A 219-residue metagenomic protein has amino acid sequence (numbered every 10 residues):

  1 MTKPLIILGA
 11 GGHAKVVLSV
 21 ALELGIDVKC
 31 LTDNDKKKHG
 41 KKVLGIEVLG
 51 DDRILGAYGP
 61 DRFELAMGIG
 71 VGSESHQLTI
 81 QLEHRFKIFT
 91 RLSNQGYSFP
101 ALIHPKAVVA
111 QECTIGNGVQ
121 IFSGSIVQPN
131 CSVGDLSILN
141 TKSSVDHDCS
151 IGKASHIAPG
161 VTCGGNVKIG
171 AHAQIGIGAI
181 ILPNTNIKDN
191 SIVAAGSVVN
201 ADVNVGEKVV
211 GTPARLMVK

Functional and structural regions predicted by a protein language model:
M1-I69: A solvent-exposed beta-alpha-beta segment
V17-L18, H76-L78, V203, K219: Short glycine-/acidic-enriched loop or helix-start segments at secondary-structure transitions that form or flank
G25, L92-Y97: Short helix-capping segments at alpha-helix termini
I69-V71, P213: Short glycine-/small-residue-rich Rossmann-like dinucleotide-binding loops
G72-E83: Short, flexible/disordered intra-domain loops and linkers
H84-R85, V218: Short, cationic motifs built from Arg/Lys/His that form the positively charged side of catalytic pockets
A101-M217: Structural signal for interior beta-strand "rungs" in well-ordered beta-sheet cores of soluble enzyme domains
